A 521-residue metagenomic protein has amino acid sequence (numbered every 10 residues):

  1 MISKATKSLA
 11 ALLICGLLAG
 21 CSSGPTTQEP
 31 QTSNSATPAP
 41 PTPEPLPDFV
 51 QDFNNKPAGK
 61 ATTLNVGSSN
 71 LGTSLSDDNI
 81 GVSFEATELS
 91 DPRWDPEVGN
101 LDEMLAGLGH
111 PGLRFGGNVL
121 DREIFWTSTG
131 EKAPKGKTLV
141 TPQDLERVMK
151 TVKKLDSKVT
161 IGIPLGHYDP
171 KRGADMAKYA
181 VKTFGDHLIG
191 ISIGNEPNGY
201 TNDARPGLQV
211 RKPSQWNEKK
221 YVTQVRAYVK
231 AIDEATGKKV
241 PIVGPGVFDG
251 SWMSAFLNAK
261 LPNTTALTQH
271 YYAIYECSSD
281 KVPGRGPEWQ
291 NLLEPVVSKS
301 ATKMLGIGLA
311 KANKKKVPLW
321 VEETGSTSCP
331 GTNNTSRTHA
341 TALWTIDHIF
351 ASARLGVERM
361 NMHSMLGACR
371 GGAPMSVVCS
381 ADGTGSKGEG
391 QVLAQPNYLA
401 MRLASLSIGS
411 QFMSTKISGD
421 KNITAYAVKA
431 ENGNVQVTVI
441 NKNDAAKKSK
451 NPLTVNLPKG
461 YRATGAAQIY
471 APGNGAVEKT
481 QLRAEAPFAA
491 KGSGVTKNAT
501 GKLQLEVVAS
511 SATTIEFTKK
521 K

Functional and structural regions predicted by a protein language model:
M1-L9: Bacterial N-terminal signal peptides that target proteins for export
L18-G20: C-terminal motif of bacterial Sec signal peptides marking the signal peptidase cleavage site
S22-P25: Bacterial signal peptide processing site
N54-A259: N-terminal catalytic cores of secreted or lumenal carbohydrate-active enzymes
M176-A177, Q215-A342, L355: Noncatalytic carbohydrate-binding groove/subsite architecture in carbohydrate-active enzymes
V321, G325-A425, A430-E431: Aromatic/acidic polysaccharide-binding cleft in carbohydrate-active enzymes
G419-R462, A466-G473, S510-E516: Carbohydrate-binding surface patches
P458-V508: Acidic, Ser/Thr/Pro-rich beta/coil linker or hinge segments at domain junctions
